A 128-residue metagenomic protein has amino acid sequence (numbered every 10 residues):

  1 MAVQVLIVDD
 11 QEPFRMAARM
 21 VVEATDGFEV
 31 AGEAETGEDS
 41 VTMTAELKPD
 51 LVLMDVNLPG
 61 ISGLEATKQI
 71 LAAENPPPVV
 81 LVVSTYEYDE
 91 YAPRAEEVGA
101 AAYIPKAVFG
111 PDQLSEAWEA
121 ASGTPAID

Functional and structural regions predicted by a protein language model:
D9, D55, S84: Active-site residues of response regulator receiver
F14, P59, Y88: The feature encodes the CheY-like receiver
G27-E35, M43: Short hydrophobic/Thr-rich beta-strand motif most characteristic of the beta2 strand and flanking loop of CheY-like
T36-D39, S62-E65: Acidic catalytic/metal-coordinating carboxylates
L47-L53, L58: Active-site beta3 strand of CheY-like receiver
L64-P76: Short amphipathic alpha-helix used as the core "switch/output" element in two-component signaling
E65, Y86-I104, V108-E116, A120: Alpha4 helix (beta4-alpha4-beta5 surface) of REC/receiver domains from two-component response regulators
P77-D89: A short, hydrophobic beta-strand element within the central beta-sheet of small alpha/beta folds
